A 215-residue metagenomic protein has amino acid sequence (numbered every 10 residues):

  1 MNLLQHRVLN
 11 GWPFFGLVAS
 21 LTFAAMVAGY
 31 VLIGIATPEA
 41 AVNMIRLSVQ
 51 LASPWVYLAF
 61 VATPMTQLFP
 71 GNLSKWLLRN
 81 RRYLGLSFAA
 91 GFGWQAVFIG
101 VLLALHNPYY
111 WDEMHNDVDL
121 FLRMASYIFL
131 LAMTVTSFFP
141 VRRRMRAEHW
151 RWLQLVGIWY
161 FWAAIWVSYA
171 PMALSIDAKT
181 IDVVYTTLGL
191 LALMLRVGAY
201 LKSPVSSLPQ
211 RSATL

Functional and structural regions predicted by a protein language model:
M1-L215: Membrane-embedded alpha-helical bundles that constitute the cytochrome b-like, heme-associated redox core of multi-pass
